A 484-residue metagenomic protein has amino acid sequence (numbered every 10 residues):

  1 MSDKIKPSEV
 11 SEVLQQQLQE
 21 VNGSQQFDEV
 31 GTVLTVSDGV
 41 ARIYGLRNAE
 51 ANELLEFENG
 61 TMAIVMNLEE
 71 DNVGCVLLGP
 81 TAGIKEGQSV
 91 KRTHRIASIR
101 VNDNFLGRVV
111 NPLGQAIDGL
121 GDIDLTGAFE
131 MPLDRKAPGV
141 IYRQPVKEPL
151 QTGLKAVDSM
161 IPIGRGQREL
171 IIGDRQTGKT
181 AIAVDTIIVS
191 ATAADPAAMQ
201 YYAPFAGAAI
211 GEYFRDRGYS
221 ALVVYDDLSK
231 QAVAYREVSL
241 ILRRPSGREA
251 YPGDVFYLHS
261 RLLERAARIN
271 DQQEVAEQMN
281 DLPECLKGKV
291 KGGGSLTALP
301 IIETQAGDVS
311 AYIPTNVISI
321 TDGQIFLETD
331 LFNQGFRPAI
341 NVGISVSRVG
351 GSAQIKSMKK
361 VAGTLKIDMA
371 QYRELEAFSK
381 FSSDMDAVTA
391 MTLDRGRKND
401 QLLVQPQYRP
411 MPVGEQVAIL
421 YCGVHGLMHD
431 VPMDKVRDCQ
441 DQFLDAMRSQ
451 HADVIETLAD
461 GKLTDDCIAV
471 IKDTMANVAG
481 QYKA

Functional and structural regions predicted by a protein language model:
M1-R108, P112-I117: N-terminal accessory targeting/assembly segments
V13-S24, G153-V157, G207, L262 (+1 more regions): Phosphate-interacting basic helix/loop segments used at nucleotide- and nucleic-acid interfaces
L18-F27, A97-V101, A116-I123, I141-K147 (+4 more regions): Active-site phosphate-binding and catalytic loops of NTP-dependent enzymes
V33, G87, V109, I163 (+7 more regions): Residue-level signature of catalytic and energy-coupling elements of molecular machines, predominantly ATP/GTP-dependent
Q88-V90, A97, V101-N104, I117-R168 (+3 more regions): P-loop NTPase nucleotide-binding/switch module
M160, Q200-Y235, L286-G288: Phosphate-binding/switch loop-helix module in NTP-utilizing enzymes
R175: The conserved Walker
Y213-D216, K230, E237-A484: Conserved catalytic/coupling modules of large nucleotide/cofactor-utilizing molecular machines
